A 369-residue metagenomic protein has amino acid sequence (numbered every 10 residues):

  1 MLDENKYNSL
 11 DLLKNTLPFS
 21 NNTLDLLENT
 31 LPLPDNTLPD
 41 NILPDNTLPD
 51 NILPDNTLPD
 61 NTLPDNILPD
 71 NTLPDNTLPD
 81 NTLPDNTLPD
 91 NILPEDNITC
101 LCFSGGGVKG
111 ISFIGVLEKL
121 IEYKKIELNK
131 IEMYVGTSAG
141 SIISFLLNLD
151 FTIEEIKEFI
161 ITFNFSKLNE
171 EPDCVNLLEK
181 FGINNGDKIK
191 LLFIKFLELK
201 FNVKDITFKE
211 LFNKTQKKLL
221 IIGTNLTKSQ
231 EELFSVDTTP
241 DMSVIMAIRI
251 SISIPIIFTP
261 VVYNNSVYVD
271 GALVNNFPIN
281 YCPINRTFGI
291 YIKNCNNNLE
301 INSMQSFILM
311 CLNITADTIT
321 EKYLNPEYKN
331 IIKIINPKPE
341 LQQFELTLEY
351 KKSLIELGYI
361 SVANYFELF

Functional and structural regions predicted by a protein language model:
M1-L33, L88-T137, I142-F369: Patatin-like phospholipase
L10-L93: Long, intrinsically disordered low-complexity tandem-repeat segments
